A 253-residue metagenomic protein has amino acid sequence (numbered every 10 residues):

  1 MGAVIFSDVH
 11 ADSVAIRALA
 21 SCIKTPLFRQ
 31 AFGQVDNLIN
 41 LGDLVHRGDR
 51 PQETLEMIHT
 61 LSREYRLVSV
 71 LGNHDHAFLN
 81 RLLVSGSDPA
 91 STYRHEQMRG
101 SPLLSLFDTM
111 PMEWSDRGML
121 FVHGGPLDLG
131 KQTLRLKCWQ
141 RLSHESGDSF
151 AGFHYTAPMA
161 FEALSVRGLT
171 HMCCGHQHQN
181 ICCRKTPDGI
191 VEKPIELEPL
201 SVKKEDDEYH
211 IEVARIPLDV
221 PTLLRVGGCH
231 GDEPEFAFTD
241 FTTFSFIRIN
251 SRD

Functional and structural regions predicted by a protein language model:
M1-M57: N-terminal active-site segment of His-dependent metallophosphoesterases
M1-V4, W114-L120, L218-T222: Beta-strand-turn-beta hairpins that frame and shape the catalytic cleft of phosphate-ester-processing enzymes
F6-S7, N37-G42, V68-N73, F121-V122 (+3 more regions): Active-site neighborhood of phospho(di)ester-bond hydrolases with catalytic His/Asp-centered motifs
H10-V14, H46-D49, H74-N80, L127-L129 (+2 more regions): Active-site environment of divalent metal-dependent phosphoester hydrolases
I23-G33, E162, V191, E196 (+1 more regions): Alpha-helix termini
G33-V35, R47-F121, L127-D128, T133-M159: Active-site neighborhood of divalent metal-dependent phosphoester bond hydrolases
P126-R141, H171, Q177-S201: Divalent-metal (often Zn2+) His-rich catalytic cores of metallo-beta-lactamase-fold enzymes
K185-D253: Binuclear metal-dependent phosphoesterase catalytic core
